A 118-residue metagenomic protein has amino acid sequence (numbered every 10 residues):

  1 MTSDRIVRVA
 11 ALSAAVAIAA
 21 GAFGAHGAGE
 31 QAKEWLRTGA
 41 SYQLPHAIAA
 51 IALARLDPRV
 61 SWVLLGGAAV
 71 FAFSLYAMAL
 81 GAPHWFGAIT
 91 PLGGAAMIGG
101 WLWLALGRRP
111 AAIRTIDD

Functional and structural regions predicted by a protein language model:
M1-D118: Polytopic transmembrane helical bundles with strong interfacial aromatic enrichment
